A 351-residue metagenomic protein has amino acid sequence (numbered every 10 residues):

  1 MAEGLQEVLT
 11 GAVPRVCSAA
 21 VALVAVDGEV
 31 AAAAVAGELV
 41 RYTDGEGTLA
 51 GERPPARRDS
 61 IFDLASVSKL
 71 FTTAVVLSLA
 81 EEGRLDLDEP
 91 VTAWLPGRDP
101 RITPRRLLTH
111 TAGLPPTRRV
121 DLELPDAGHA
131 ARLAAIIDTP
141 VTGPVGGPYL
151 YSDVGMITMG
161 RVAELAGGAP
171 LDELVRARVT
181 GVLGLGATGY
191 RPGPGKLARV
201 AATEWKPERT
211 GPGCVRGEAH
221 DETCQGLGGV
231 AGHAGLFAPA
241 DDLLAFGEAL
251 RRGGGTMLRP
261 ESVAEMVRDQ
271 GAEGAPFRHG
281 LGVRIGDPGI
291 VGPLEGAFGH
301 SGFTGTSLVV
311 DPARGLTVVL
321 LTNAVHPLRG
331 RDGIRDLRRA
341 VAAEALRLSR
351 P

Functional and structural regions predicted by a protein language model:
A2-F62, D86: Short, conserved catalytic-motif segment at the N-terminal edge
Q6-L9, A22, G28, D63-D88 (+3 more regions): Active-site SXXK
A31-A34, L308-V309, G315-L328: Short, well-ordered beta-strand elements
G47, R252, E261-S262, V267-Q270 (+2 more regions): Short, gly/Ser/Thr-rich active-site loops of penicillin-recognizing serine hydrolases
F62-A65, Y149-Y151: Catalytic tyrosine of NAD(P)H-dependent dehydrogenase/reductases that use a Tyr as the general acid/base
D86-P100: Short, glycine/proline-biased beta-turn/loop segments that scaffold the active-site neighborhood
P100-G296: Short, surface-exposed loop or secondary-structure junction motifs that flank catalytic or metal-binding residues
G282, G302-V310: Short glycine-rich, acidic/polar surface loops and turns
